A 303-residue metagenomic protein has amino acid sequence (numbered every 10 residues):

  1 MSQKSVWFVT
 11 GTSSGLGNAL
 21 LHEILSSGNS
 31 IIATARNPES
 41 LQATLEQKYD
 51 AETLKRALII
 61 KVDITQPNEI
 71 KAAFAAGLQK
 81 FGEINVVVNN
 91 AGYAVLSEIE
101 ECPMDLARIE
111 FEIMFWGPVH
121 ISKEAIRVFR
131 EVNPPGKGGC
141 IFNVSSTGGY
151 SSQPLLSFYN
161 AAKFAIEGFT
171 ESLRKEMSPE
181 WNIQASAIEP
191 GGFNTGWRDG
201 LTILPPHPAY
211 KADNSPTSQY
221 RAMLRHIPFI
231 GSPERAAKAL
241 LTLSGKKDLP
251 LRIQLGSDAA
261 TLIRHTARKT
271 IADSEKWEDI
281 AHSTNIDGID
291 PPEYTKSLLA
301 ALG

Functional and structural regions predicted by a protein language model:
S13-S14: Conserved glycine-rich cofactor-binding loop
S27-A43: Conserved glycine-rich Rossmann-like NAD(P)H-binding loop of the short-chain dehydrogenase/reductase
V62-A72, M104: The beta1-alpha1 cofactor-binding region of Rossmann-like NAD(H)/NADP(H)-dependent oxidoreductases
E98-I99, P103-I109: Substrate-binding pocket helix/loop in short-chain dehydrogenase/reductase
S122, A162-A165: Active-site helix of classical SDR
S146: Residue(s) in the substrate-gating loop at a strand-loop-helix junction that position the organic substrate next
S178-P250: SDR active-site lid
